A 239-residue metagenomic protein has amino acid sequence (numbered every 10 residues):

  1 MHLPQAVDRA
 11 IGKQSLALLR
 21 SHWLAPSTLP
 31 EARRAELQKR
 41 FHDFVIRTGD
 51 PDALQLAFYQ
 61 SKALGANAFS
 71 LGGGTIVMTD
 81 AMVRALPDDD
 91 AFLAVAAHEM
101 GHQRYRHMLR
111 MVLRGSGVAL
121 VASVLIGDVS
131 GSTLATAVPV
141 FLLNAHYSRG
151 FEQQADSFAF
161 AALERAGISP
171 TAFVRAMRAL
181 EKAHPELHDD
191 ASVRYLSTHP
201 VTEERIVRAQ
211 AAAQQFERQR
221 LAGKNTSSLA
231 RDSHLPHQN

Functional and structural regions predicted by a protein language model:
M1-N239: A Zn2+-metalloprotease active-site environment signal
